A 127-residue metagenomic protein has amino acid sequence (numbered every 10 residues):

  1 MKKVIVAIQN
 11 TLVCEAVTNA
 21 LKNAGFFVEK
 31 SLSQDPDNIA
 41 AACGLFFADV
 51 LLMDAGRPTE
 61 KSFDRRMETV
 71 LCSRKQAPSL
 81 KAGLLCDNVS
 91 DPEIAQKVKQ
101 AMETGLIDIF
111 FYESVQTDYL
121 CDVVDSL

Functional and structural regions predicted by a protein language model:
M1-V4: Extreme N-terminal starter segment of soluble prokaryotic enzymes
I8: Conserved acidic carboxylate
T11-S31: Two-component/phosphorelay signaling modules centered on CheY-like receiver
L32, C86-L127: Output/docking surface of receiver
L32-V50, P58-E60: Acidic, metal-coordinating helix/loop segments flanking the phosphotransfer/catalytic sites of two-component signaling
G44-F46, C72-S79: Conserved phosphotransfer cores of two-component systems
L51, A82, I109-F110: Two-component signal transduction core modules
L51-Q76, V89, E93-K97: Conserved phosphotransfer microenvironments
